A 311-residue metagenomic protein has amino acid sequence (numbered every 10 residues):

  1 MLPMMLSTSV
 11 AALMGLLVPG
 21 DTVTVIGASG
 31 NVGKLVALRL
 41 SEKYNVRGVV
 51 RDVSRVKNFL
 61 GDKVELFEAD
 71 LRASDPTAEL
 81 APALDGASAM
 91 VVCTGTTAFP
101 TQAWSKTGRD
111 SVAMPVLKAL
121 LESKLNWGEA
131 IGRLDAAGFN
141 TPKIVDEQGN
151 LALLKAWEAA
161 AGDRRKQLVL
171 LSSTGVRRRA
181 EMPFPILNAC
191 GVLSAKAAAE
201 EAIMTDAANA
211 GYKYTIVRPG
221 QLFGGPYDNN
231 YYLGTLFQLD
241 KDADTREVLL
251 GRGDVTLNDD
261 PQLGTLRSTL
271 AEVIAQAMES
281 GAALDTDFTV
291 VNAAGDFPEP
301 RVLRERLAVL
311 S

Functional and structural regions predicted by a protein language model:
M1-L16: N-terminal chloroplast transit peptides
G15, G48, A89-M90: Small side chains
V18-L66, R72-A83, T96-A103, F139-N140 (+2 more regions): Oxidoreductase cofactor-interface core, primarily capturing Rossmann-like NAD(P)-dependent enzymes
S88-V91, V169: N-terminal Rossmann-like NAD(P) cofactor-binding module of classical short-chain dehydrogenase/reductase
M90, W127-L134, L249-R252: Short, basic/glycine-rich phosphate-binding loops at helix/coil junctions that contact nucleotide phosphates
T101-F139: A solvent-exposed, charged loop/short amphipathic helix patch at secondary-structure junctions
